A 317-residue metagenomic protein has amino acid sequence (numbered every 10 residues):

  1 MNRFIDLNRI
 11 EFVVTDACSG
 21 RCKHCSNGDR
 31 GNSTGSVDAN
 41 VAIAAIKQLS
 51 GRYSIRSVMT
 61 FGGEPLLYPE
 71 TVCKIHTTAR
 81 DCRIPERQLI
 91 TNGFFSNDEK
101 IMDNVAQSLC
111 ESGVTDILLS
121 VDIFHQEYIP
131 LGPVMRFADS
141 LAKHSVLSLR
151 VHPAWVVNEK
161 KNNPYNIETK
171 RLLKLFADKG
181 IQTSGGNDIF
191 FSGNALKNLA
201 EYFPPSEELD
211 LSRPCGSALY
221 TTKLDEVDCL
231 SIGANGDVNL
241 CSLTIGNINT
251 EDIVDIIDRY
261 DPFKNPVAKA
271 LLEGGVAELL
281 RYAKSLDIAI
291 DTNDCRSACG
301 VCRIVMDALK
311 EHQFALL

Functional and structural regions predicted by a protein language model:
M1-R30, G233, S242, I253 (+2 more regions): N-terminal pre-core extensions flanking Radical SAM catalytic domains
M1-T91, S96-N104: Conserved alpha-helical substructure of the radical SAM core
R3, L7, T221-L224, D291: Residue-level marker of regulatory loop/turn positions in helix-turn-helix DNA-binding domains and in histidine
I5, Y53, C82, S112 (+2 more regions): Structured loop/turn residues at beta-strand edges in well-structured enzyme cores
S33-S36, P69, D98-K100, Y128-P130 (+2 more regions): Generic domain-boundary/flexible-linker signal
Q107-D255: Radical SAM enzyme [4Fe-4S]-AdoMet core and its adjacent flexible, acidic and glycine-rich loops/tails across
S242-L317: Flexible mid-to-C-terminal extensions adjoining Fe-S/redox cofactors in radical SAM and related proteins
